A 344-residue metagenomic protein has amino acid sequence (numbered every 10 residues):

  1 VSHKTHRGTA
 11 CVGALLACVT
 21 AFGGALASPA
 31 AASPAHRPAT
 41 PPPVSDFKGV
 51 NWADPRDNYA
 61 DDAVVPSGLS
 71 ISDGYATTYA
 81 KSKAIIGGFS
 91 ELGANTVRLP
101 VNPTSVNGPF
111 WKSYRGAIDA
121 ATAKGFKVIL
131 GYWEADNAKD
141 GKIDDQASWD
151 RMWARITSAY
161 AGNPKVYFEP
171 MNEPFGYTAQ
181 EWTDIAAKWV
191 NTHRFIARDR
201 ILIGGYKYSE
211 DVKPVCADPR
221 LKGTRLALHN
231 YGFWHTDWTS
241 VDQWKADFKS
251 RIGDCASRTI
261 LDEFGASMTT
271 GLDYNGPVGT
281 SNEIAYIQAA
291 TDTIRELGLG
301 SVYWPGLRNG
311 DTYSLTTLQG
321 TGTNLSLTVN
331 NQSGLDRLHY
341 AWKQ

Functional and structural regions predicted by a protein language model:
V1-P34: Secretory targeting and sorting signals
T20, A27-T96, A341: N-terminal carbohydrate-binding accessory modules
R37-P41, I85-S90, A117-D119, K213-C216 (+1 more regions): Short amphipathic alpha-helices and their capping/turn segments at secondary-structure boundaries
V64-Y79, Q146-A154, S158-Y167, M171-G300 (+2 more regions): Extracellular glycoside hydrolase catalytic/binding regions
K81-D136, A147-W149, V190-I196, G279-L297: Aromatic-lined substrate-binding rim segments of carbohydrate-active enzymes
V106-G108, K139, Y177, G271: Short, function-defining helix-loop hinge/capping sites that tune catalysis or transport
W133-A138, E169-E173: Short linear capping/connector segments at secondary-structure termini
K142: Short acidic-hydrophobic catalytic motif
